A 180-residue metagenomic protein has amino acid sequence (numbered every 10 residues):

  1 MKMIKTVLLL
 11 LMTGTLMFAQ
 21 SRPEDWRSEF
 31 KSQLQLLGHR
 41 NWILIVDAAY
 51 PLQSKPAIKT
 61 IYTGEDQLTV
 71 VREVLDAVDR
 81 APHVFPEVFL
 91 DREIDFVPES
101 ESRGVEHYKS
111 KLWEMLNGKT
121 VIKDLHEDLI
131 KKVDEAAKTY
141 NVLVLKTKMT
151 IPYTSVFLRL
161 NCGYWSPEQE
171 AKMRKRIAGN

Functional and structural regions predicted by a protein language model:
I4-G14: Sec-dependent N-terminal signal peptides
F18-L68: Long, hydrophobic N-terminal alpha-helical segment
K31, Q35, R72-L75, F157: Predominant activation on well-ordered alpha-helical scaffold segments within soluble catalytic domains
L36-G38, A81-H83, A136-T139: Flexible, charged surface loops at secondary-structure boundaries
N41-L44, K59, F85-F89, T120-V121 (+2 more regions): Structural motif
P51-L52, T60-P86, E106-D124: Feature captures the catalytic cores and cofactor-binding loops of soluble hydro-lyases/lyases that act on carboxylate
H83-E106: Ordered, amphipathic secondary-structure segments that act as subunit-interaction surfaces in large macromolecular
E101-N180: Glycine-rich, aromatic-bearing surface loops/beta-hairpins
